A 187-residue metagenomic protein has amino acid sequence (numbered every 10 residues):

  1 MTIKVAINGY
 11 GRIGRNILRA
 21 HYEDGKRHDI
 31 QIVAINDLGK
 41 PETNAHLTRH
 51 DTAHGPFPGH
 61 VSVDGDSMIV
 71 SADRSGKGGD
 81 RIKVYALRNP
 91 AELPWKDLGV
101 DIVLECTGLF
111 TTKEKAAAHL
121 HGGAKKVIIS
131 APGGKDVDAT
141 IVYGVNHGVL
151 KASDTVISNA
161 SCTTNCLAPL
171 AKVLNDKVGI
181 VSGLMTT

Functional and structural regions predicted by a protein language model:
M1-T187: N-terminal Rossmann-like NAD(P) cofactor-binding subdomain of oxidoreductases, focused on the glycine-rich
